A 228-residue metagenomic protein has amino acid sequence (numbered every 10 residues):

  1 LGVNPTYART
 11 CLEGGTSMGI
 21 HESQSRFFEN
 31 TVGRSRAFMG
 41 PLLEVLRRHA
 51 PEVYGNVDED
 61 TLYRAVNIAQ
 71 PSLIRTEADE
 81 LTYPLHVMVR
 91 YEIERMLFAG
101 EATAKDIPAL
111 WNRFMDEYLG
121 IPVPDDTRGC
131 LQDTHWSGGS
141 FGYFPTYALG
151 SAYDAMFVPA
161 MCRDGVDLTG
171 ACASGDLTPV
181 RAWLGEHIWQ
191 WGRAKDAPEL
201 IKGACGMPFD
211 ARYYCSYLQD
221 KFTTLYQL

Functional and structural regions predicted by a protein language model:
L1-G2, V32, R36, F222 (+1 more regions): Structural signal for hydrophobic packing residues in well-ordered secondary-structure cores of soluble enzyme domains
L1-Y7, F28: Catalytic Zn2+-binding segment of zinc metalloproteases
T6-T10, G14, I68-I74, C130-G139: Acidic/His metal-coordination segments adjacent to aromatic residues that form catalytic metal sites in metalloenzymes
T6-Y7, G14-G15, R34-S35, A155 (+1 more regions): Flexible loop/turn segments at secondary-structure boundaries
T10-C11, H21, T146, K202: Short glycine- and Lys/Arg-enriched binding-loop motifs that mark or flank ligand-binding interfaces
L12-A102: A conserved active-site cap/scaffold subdomain adjacent to cofactor or substrate pockets
V87, Y91-L228: C-terminal, non-catalytic "cap/extension" segments appended to globular domains
